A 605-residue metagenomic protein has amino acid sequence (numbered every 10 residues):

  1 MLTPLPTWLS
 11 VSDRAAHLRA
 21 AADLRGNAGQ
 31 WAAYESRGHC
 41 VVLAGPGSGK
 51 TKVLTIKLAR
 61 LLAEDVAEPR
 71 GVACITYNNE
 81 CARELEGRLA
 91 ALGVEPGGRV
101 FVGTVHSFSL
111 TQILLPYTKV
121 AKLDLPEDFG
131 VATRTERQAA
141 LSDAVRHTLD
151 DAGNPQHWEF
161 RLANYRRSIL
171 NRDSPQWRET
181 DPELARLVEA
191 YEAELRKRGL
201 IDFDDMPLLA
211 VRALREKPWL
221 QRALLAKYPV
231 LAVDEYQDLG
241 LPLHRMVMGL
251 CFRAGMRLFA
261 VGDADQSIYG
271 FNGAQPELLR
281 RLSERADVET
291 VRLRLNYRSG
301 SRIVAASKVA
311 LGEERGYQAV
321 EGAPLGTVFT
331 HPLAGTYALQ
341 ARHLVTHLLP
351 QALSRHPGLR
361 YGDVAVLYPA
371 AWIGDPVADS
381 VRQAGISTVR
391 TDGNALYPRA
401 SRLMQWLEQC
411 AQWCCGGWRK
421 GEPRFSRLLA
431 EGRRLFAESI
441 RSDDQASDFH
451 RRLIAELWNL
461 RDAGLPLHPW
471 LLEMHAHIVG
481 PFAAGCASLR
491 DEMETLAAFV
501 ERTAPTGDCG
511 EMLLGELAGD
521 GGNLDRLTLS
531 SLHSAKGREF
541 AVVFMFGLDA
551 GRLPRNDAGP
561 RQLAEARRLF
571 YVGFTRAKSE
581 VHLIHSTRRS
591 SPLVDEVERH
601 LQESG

Functional and structural regions predicted by a protein language model:
M1-K122, R222, A305, A535 (+2 more regions): P-loop NTPase Walker
L2-L43, S48, K52-V53, G71-A73 (+4 more regions): Accessory N-terminal region flanking or inserted into the helicase ATPase core in nucleic-acid motor proteins
K119, L241, R245-G326: Conserved RecA-like helicase ATPase core segment that couples NTP binding/hydrolysis to strand translocation
L123-R196, D443-C486: Coupling/switch/interface segments within P-loop NTPase motor domains and analogous charged loops in nucleic-acid
D287-E289, L295-I386: Helicase P-loop NTPase motor core
L325-V328, G358-A484: ATPase/helicase motor core of nucleic-acid motors
L428-S534, R555, E580-H582, L601: Accessory C-terminal helicase-associated subdomains
D444, R461, T506-E511, D549-G605: C-terminal accessory regions
